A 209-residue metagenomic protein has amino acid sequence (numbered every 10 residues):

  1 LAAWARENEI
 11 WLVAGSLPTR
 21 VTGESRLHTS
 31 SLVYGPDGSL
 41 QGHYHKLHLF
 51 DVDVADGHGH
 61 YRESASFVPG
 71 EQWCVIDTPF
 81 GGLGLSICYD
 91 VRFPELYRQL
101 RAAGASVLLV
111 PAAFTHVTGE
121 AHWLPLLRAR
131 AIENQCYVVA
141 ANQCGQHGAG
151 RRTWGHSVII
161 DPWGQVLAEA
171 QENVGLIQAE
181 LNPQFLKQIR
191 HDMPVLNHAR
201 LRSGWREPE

Functional and structural regions predicted by a protein language model:
L1-A14, G82, C88-I177: CN hydrolase (nitrilase-like) catalytic-core segments centered on the catalytic cysteine and neighboring Lys/Glu
A3, T22-A103, H116-G119, P125 (+1 more regions): Active-site catalytic loop in hydrolytic enzyme cores
A14-S16, S30-V33, C74-I76, S157-I159 (+1 more regions): Short beta-strand scaffold segments in enzyme catalytic cores
L17, H45, Q143: Histidine-centered beta-alpha loop that forms part of the nucleotide-sugar donor binding/catalytic region in diverse
T19-T22, Q146: Short glycine/acidic-enriched loop and turn motifs that connect beta-strands
P36-S39, P79, P162-G164, L181-Q184: Short loop segments at secondary-structure junctions
F50-H58, L176-Q178, P183-Q188: Short, surface-exposed linear segments at secondary-structure transitions and domain or protein termini
Q184-E209: A short C-terminal boundary segment appended to hydrolase-like catalytic domains
